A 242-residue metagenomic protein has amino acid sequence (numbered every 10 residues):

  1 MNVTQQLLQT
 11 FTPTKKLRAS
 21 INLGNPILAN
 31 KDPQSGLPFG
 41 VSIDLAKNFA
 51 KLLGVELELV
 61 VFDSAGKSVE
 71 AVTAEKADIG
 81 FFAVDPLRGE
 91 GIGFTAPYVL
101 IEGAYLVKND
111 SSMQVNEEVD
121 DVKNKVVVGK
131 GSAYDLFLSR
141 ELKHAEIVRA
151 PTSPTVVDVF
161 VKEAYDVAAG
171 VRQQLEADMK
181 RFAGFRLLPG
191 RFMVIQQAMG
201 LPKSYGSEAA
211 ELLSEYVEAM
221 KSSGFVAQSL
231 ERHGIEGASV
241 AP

Functional and structural regions predicted by a protein language model:
M1-A83, R88-E90, M220-S223, R232: Extracytoplasmic small-molecule ligand-binding "clamshell" domains of the periplasmic binding protein/Venus flytrap
M1-Q9, A133-A150, L187, E218-P242: Ligand-binding clefts/hinges and TM-proximal coupling segments of bilobed small-molecule sensing domains
K16-L23, F39, E117-Y134, E146-I147: Short loop->beta-strand "edge-of-pocket" segments that line small-molecule binding or catalytic clefts across diverse
L23, L100-V107, R172, E176-E218 (+1 more regions): Periplasmic-binding protein-like
A29-Q34, A46-E56, D120-D121, G131-T152 (+3 more regions): Ligand-binding cleft/hinge of the Venus flytrap
I43, E58-E70, M113-Q114, V148-V159 (+1 more regions): Short helix-initiation/N-cap motifs at beta->coil->alpha
G66, A83-G91, L138, V159-M193: A ligand-binding cleft/hinge motif common to bilobed small-molecule-binding domains
Y98, V107-K125: Flexible hinge/capping segments at coil-to-helix
